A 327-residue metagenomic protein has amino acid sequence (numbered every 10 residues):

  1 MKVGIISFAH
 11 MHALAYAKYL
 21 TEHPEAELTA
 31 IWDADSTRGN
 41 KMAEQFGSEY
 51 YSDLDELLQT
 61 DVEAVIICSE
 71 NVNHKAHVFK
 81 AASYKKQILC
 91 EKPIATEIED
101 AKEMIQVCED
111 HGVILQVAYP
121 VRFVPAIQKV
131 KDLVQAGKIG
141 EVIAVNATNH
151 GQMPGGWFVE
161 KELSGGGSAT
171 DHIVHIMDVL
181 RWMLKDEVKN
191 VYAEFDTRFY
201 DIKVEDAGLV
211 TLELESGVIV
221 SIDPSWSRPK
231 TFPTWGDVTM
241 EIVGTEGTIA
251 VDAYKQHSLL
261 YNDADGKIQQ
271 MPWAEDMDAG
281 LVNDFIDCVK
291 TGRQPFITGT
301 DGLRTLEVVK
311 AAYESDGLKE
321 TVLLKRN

Functional and structural regions predicted by a protein language model:
M1-Q45: N-terminal Rossmann-like dinucleotide-binding module
I5, A26, A43, E56 (+3 more regions): C-terminal helix-rich "cap/oligomerization" subdomain common to oxidoreductases
M11, Q270-V282: Active-site loop of classical SDR/Rossmann-like NAD(P)-dependent oxidoreductases, centered on the catalytic Tyr-X3-Lys
M11, V121-I202, K319: Predominantly a Rossmann-like dinucleotide-binding segment in NAD(P)-dependent oxidoreductases
D35, F46-V107: Beta-loop-alpha module in the N-terminal Rossmann-like domain of NAD(P)-dependent dehydrogenases, especially those
S52, C90, L115-V117, I222 (+1 more regions): Hydrophobic residues in well-ordered beta-strands that form the structural core
E103-P120, G140-V145: Rossmann-fold dehydrogenase core element
M177-Q256, G280-R293: Contiguous beta-strand/loop segments that form the cofactor/metal-binding neighborhood of enzyme cores
